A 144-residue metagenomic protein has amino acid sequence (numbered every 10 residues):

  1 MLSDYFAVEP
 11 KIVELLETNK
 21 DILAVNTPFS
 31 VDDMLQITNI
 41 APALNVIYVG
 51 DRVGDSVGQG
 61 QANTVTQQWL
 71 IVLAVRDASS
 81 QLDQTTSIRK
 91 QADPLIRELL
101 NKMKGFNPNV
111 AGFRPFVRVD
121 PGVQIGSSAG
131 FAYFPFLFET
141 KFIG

Functional and structural regions predicted by a protein language model:
M1-A41, Y48-G144: Charged, amphipathic alpha-helical segments and their flanking helix caps
